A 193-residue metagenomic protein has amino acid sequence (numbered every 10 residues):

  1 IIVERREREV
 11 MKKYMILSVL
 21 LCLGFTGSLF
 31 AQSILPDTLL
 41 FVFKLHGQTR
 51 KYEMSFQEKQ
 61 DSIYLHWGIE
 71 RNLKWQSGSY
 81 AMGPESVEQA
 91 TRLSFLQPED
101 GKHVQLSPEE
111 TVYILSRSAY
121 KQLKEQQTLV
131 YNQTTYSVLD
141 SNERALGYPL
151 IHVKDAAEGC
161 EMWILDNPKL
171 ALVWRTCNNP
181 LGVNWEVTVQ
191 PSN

Functional and structural regions predicted by a protein language model:
I1-M11: Short, Lys/Arg-enriched N-terminal segments with co-localized hydrophobic residues within the first ~10-30 amino acids
R8-E9, M15-I16, F95: Sequence-pattern detector for short linear motifs and compositional/periodic biases rather than a specific fold
Y14-F25: Sec-dependent N-terminal signal peptides
G27-A31: Sec/Tat signal peptide C-region and signal peptidase I cleavage site
Q32-N193: Acidic, serine/threonine-rich low-complexity disordered tracts
